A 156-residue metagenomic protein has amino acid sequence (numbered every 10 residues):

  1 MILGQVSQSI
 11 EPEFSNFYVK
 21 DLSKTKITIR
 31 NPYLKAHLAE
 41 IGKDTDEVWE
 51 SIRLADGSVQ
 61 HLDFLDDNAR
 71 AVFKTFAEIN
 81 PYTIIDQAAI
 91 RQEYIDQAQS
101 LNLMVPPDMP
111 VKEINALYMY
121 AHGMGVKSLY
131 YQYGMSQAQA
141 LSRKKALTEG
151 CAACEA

Functional and structural regions predicted by a protein language model:
M1-A156: Catalytic alpha/beta core of large soluble enzyme barrels
